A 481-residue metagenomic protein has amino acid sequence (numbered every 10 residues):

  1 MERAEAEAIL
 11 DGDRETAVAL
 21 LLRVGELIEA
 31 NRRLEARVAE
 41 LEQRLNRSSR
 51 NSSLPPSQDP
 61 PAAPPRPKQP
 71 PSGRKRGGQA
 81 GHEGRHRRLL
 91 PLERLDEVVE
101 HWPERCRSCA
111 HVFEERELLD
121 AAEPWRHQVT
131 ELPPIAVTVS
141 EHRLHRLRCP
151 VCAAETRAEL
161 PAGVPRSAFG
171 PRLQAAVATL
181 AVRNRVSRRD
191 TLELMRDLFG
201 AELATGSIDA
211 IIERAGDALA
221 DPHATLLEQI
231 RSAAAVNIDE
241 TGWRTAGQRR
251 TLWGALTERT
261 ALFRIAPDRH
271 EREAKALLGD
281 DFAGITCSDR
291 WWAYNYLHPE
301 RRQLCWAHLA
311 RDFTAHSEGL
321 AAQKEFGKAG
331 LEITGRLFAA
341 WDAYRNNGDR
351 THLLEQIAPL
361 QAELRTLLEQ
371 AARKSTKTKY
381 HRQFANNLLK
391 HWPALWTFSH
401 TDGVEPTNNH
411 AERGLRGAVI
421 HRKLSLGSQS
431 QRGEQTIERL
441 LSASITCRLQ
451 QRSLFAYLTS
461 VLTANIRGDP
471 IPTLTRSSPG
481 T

Functional and structural regions predicted by a protein language model:
M1-A168, I238, R244, S288: Short, flexible loop/hinge motifs at secondary-structure junctions
D11, A39, H86-R87, P103 (+1 more regions): Catalytic center-proximal scaffold of phosphoryl-transfer enzymes
